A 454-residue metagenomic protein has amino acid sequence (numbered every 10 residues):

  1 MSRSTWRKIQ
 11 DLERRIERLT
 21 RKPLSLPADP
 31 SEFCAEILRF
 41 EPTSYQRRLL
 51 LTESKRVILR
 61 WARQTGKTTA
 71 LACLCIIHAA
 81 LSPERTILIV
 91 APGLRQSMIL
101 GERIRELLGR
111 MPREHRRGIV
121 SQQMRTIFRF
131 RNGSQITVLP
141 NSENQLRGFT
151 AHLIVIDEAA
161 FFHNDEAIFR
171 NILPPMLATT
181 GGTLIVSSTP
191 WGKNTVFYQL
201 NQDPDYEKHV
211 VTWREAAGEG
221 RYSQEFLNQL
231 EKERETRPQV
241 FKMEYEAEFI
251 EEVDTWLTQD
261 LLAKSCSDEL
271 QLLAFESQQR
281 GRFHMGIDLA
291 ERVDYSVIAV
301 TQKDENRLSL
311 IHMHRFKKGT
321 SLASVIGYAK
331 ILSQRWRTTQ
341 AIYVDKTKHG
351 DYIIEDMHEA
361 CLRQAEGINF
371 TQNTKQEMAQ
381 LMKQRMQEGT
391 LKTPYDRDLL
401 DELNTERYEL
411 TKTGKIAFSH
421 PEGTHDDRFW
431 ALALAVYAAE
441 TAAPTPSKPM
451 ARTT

Functional and structural regions predicted by a protein language model:
S2, L432-T454: Acidic two-metal-ion nuclease catalytic site recognized across multiple nuclease folds, prominently DnaQ/RNase D-T
S2-I287, A341, T405, K412-T413 (+1 more regions): Phosphate/NTP-binding elements of NTP-utilizing enzymes
S82, N306-L308, E388-L391, Y437-S447: Short helix-capping/linker segments at secondary-structure and domain boundaries
I87, L184, S296-I298, L310-I311: Hydrophobic beta-strand positions in blades of beta-propellers and related beta-sheet-rich domains
A160-F161, E291, K348: Short, glycine/acidic-enriched loop or turn micro-motifs at the edges of active sites
K193-N194, E305-T413: Mg2+-dependent endonuclease catalytic cores in nucleic-acid-processing enzymes, primarily RNase H-like
Q278-K303: Gly/Thr-rich phosphate-binding beta-strand-loop-beta motif of the actin/hexokinase/Hsp70
T411-T424: Short, solvent-exposed helix-loop connector elements
